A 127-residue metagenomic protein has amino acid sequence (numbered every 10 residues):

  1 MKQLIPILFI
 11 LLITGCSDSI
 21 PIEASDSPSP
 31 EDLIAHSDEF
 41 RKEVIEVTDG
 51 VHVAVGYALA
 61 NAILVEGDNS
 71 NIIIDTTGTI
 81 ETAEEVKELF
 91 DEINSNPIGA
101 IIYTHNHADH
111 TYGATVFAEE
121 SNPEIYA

Functional and structural regions predicted by a protein language model:
K2, V44, T115-F117: A general structural signal for short secondary-structure junctions and capping/turn motifs
K2-F9: Sec-dependent signal peptide recognition, specifically the positively charged N-region followed immediately by
L12-G15: C-terminal motif of bacterial Sec signal peptides marking the signal peptidase cleavage site
S17-S19: Bacterial signal peptide processing site
P21-E39: N-terminal low-complexity, Pro/Thr/Ser-rich intrinsically disordered segments that act as propeptides or flexible
E39, D68-S70, I80-E124: Active-site metal-binding motif and surrounding structural segment of the metallo-beta-lactamase
R41-L89: Conserved beta-strand hairpin/beta-sheet module of binuclear metal-dependent hydrolase folds, prominently
A127: Short, solvent-exposed beta-strand-terminating loops
